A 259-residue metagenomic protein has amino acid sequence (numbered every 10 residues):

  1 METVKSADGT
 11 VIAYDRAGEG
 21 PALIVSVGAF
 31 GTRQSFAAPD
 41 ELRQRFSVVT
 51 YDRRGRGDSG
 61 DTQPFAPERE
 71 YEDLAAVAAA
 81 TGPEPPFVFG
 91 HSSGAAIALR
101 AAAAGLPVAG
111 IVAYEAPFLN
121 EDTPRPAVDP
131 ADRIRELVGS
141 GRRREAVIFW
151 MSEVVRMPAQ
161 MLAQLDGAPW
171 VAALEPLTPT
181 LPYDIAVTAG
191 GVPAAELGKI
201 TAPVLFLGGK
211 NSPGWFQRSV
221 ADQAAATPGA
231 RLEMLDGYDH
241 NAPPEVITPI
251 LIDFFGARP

Functional and structural regions predicted by a protein language model:
T3-G60: Conserved HGGG/HGGXW glycine-rich cap/lid loop of the alpha/beta-hydrolase fold
V49-F89: Active-site loop/oxyanion-hole signature of alpha/beta-hydrolase fold enzymes
E84-D122: Conserved hydrolase catalytic core segment
A116-P169, D184-I185: Helix-rich cap/lid subdomain of alpha/beta-hydrolase
P169-P193: Hydrophobic, aromatic-rich cap/lid helix
I200, F206-G208: Short beta-strand/loop motif that positions the catalytic acidic residue of the alpha/beta-hydrolase fold
P213-S219: Conserved alpha/beta-hydrolase "acid-adjacent" motif
P228-P259: Catalytic active-site module of serine/aspartate enzymes centered on a nucleophile-bearing elbow/loop
